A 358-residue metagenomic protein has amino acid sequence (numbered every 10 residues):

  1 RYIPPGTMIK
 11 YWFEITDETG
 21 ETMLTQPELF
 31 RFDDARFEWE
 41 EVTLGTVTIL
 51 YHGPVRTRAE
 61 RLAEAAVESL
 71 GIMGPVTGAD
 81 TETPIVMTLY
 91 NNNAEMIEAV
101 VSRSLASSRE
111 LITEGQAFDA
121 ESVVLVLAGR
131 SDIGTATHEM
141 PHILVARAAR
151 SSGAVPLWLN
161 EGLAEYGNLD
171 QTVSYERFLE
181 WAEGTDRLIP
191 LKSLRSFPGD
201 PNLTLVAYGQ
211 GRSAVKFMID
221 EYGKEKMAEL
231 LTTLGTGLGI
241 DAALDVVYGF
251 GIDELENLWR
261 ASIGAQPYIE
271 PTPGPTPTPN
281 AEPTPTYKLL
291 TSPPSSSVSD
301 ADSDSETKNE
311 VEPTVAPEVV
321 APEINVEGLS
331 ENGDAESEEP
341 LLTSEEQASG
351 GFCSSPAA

Functional and structural regions predicted by a protein language model:
R1-R36: Beta-strand-enriched, solvent-exposed domains that form extended recognition/catalytic surfaces
E38-P156, Q171-V173, S196-F197, A207 (+1 more regions): Juxtacatalytic substrate-recognition/specificity segment
S69-T77, L89, E139-M140, L144-A149 (+8 more regions): Sec/Tat-exported extracytoplasmic proteins
S152-P198, V246-G264: Post-HExxH zinc-binding segment in Zn-dependent metallohydrolases
E176-L230: Long, well-structured alpha-helical subdomains associated with metal-dependent extracellular/ecto-lumenal hydrolases
L188, P201-V206, E229, T233-A358: Beta/coil-rich, acidic/histidine-enriched accessory regions frequently appended to metallopeptidases
